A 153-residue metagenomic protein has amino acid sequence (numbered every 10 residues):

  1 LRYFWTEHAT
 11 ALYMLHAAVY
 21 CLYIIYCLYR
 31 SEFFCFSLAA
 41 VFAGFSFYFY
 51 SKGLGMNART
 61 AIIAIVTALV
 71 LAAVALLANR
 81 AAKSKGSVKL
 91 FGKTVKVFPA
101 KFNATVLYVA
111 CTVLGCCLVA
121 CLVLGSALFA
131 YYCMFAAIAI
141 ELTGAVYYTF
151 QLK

Functional and structural regions predicted by a protein language model:
L1-F4, A17-L28, A40-M56, Y108-G125 (+1 more regions): Hydrophobic alpha-helical transmembrane segments and adjacent interfacial helices in integral membrane proteins
R2-A17, A64: Structural signature of hydrophobic alpha-helical transmembrane segments
I24-A39, F150-K153: Membrane-helix interface "capping/anchor" motifs
F33-S46, M134-A137: Central hydrophobic cores of alpha-helical transmembrane segments in multi-pass integral membrane proteins
F42, R59, V66-V70: Detector for outer-membrane/organellar transmembrane beta-barrel domains, recognizing the amphipathic beta-strand
G55-I65, A82-V109: Membrane-helix boundary/juxtamembrane motif in polytopic membrane proteins
A73-S84: Alpha-helical transmembrane segments of helical membrane proteins, especially in multi-pass transport, channel
L76-L77, T94-K153: C-terminal transmembrane-bundle signature of multipass membrane proteins, characterized by strong activation on
